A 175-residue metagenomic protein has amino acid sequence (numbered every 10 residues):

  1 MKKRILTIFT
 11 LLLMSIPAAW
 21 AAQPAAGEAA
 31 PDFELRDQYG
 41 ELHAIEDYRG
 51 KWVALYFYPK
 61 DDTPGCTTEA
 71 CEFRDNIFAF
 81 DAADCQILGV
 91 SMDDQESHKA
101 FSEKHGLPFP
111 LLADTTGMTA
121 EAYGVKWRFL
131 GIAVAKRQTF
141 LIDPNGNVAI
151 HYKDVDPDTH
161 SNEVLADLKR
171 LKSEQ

Functional and structural regions predicted by a protein language model:
I5-D32, Q175: N-proximal helix/coil linker or "cap" segments that precede and/or mark the start of modular domains
P24, D37-Q38, I142-D143: Short, acidic, Ser/Thr-enriched surface-loop or helix-capping motifs
A30-P31, W52, K136-Q138: Short loop/turn microsegments at loop-to-beta-strand junctions
F33-V53: A short beta-strand-turn-helix
E46, Y123, H151-Y152: Short hydrophobic alpha-helix segments
E46-T67: Short active-site neighborhood of thiol/selenol oxidoreductases, capturing the structured segment around
G65-L107, M118-T119: Structural microenvironment flanking redox-active thiols in thiol-disulfide oxidoreductases
V134-Q175: Thiol-/selenol-based redox modules, centered on thioredoxin-like and closely related oxidoreductase domains
